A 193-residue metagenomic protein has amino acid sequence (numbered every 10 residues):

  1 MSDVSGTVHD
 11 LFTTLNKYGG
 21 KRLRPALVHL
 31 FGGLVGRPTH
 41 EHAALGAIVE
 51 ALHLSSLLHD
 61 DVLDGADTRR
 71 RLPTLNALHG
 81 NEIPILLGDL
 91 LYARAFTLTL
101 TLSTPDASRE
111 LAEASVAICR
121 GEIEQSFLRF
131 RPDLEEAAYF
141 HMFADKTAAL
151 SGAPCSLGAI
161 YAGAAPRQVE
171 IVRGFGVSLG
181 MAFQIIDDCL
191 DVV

Functional and structural regions predicted by a protein language model:
S2-V193: Mg2+-dependent prenyl diphosphate-binding active-site environment of isoprenoid biosynthetic enzymes
